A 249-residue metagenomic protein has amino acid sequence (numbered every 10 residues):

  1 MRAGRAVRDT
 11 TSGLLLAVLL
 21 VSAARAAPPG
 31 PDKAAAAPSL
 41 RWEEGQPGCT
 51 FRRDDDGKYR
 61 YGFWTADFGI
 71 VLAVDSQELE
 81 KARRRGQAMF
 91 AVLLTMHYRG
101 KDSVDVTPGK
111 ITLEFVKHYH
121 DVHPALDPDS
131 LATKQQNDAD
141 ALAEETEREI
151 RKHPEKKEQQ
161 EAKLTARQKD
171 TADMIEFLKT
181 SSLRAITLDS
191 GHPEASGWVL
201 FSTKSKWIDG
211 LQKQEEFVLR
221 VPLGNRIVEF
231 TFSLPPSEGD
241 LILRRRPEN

Functional and structural regions predicted by a protein language model:
M1-R8: N-terminal secretory signal peptides that target proteins for export/translocation
T11-S22: Bacterial N-terminal signal peptides
A27-N249: Conserved functional micro-motifs across diverse proteins
